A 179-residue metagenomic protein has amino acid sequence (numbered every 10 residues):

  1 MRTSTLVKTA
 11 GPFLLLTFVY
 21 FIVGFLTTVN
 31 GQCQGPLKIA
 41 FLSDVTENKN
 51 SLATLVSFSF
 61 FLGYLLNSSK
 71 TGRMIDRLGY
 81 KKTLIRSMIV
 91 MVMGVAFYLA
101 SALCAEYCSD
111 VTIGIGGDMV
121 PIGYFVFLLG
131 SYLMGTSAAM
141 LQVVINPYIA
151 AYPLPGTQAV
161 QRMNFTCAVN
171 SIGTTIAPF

Functional and structural regions predicted by a protein language model:
M1-V23, D118, G123: Cytosolic juxtamembrane N-terminal segment immediately preceding the first transmembrane helix of multi-pass
G11-S43, L141-N146: Extracytoplasmic
G24, T28, M119, G123 (+4 more regions): Small-residue-rich segments within alpha-helical transmembrane domains of MFS-like 12-TM solute carriers
D44-S57, G123, A159, M163: Juxtamembrane helix-start elements in MFS-like secondary transporters
T54-R73: Central cavity-lining transmembrane alpha-helices of secondary-active solute carriers, predominantly the Major
I89-V120: C-terminal ends and interior cores of transmembrane alpha-helices in multi-pass membrane transporters/permeases
Q158-F179: Glycine-rich segments within core transmembrane alpha-helices of 12-TM secondary carriers
